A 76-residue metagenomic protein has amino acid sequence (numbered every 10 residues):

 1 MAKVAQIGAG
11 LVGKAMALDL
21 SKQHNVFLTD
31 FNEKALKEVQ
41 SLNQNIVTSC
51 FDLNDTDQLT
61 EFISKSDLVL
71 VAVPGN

Functional and structural regions predicted by a protein language model:
V4-G8: Conserved N-terminal Rossmann-fold NAD(P)-binding element of oxidoreductases
G13-K14: N-terminal Rossmann-fold NAD(P) dinucleotide-binding loop
L20: Aromatic pocket-lining residues of Rossmann-like dinucleotide-binding sites
L28-F31: Conserved acidic E/D residue at the C-terminus of a beta-strand in Rossmann-like folds
E33-A35: Helix N-cap at the beta1-alpha1 junction of Rossmann-like dinucleotide-binding domains, i.e., the first residues
N43-D55: Rossmann-fold cofactor-recognition segment
D52-D67: Conserved Rossmann-fold cofactor-binding substructure of NAD(P)-dependent oxidoreductases
A72-N76: Beta-loop-alpha module in the N-terminal Rossmann-like domain of NAD(P)-dependent dehydrogenases, especially those
